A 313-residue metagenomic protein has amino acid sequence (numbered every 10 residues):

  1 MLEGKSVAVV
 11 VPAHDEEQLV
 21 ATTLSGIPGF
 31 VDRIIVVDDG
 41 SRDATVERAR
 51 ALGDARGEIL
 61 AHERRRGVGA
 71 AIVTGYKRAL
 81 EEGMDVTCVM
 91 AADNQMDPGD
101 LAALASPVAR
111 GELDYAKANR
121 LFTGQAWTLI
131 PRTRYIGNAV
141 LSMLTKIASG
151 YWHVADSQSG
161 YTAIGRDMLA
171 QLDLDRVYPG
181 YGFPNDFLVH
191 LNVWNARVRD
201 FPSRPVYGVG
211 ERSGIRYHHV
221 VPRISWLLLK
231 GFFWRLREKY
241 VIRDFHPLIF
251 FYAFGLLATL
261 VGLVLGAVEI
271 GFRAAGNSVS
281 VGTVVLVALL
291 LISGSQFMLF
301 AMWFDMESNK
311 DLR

Functional and structural regions predicted by a protein language model:
M1-L2, V177-R313: Hydrophobic helical membrane-anchoring modules
H14-G29: Short, well-formed alpha-helical segments that are part of the catalytic scaffolds of diverse glycosyltransferases
E16-L19, S41, V68, D97: Donor nucleotide-sugar binding loop of glycosyltransferases
Q18-T22, D43-L52: Acidic helix N-cap motif at the loop->helix transition within catalytic regions of sugar-transfer enzymes
D32-S41, L60-A61: Short beta-strand/loop segment that forms part of the nucleotide-sugar
D38-E47, N94: A conserved acidic beta->alpha catalytic loop
E58, H62-E81, V86, P98-Y181 (+1 more regions): Acceptor/aglycone-binding surface of glycosyltransferases and processive sugar-polymer synthases
